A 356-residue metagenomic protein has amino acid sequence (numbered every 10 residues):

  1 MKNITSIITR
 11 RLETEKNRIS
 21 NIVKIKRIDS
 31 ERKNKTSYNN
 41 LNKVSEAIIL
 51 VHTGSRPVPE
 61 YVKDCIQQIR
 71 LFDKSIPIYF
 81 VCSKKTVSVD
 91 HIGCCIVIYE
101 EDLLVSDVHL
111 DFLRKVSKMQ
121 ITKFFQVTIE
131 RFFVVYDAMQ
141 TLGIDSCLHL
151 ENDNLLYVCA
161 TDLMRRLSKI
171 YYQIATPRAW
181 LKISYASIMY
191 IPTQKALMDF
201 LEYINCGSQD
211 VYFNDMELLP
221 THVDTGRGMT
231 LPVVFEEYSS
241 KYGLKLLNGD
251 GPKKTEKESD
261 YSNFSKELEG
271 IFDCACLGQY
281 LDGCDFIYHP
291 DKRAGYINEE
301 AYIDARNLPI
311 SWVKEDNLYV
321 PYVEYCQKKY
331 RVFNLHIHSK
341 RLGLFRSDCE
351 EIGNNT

Functional and structural regions predicted by a protein language model:
L12-S117, Q140, T193-K195, D199 (+1 more regions): N-terminal anchoring/stem segment of glycosyltransferases
T53-S55, S83-K85, H149-N154, W180: An acidic- and aromatic-residue-enriched active-site/binding cleft used to recognize and process polar
Y79-V81, C147-E151, T230-E236: A structural signal for short, well-ordered beta-strand segments and their strand-loop junctions that often border
K118-F124: Surface-exposed cleft-lining segments at the edges of enzyme active sites
F125-F132, Y212-E217: Conserved glycosyltransferase catalytic-site signature
V127-I174: GT-A fold catalytic core of metal-dependent nucleotide-sugar glycosyltransferases, centered on the diacidic
V158-T221: Conserved catalytic core of nucleotide-sugar-dependent glycosyltransferases
L197-N355: Catalytic core and acceptor-binding pocket of nucleotide-sugar-dependent glycosyltransferases
